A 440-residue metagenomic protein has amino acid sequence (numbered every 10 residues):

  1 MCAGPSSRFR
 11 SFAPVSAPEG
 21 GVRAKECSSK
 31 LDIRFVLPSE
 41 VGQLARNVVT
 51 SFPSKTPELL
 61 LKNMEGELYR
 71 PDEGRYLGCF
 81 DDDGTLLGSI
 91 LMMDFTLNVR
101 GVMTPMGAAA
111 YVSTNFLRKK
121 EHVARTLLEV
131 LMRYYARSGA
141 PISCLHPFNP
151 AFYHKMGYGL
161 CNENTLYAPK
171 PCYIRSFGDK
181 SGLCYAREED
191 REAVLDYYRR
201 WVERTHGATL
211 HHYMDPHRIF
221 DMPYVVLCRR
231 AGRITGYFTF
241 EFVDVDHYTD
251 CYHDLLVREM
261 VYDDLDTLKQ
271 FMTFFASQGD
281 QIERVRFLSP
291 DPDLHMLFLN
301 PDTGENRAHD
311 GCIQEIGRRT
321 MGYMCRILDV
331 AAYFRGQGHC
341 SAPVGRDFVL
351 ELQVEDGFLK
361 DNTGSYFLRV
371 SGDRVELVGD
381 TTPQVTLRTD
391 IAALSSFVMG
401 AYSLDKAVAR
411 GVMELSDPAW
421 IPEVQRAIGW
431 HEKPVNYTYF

Functional and structural regions predicted by a protein language model:
R8-F12, E19-D94, G101-A108, I174-Y213 (+2 more regions): Short amphipathic alpha-helix that is part of the acyltransferase structural core
A109-K119, D254-D264, A393: A short, internal acetyl-CoA/4′-phosphopantetheine-binding micro-motif in the GNAT/acyltransferase core
Y111-T114, K120-R133, L265-A276: Conserved acetyl-CoA-binding loop-helix of GNAT-fold acetyltransferases
R137-P141, P147-T165, Q270, P292-A308: Conserved active-site alpha-helix within GNAT-family acetyltransferase domains
L160-R258, L265-K269, T273-Q278, E283-F287 (+2 more regions): Amide-forming acyltransferase catalytic core, primarily the GNAT-like/NAT-type and related acyltransferase folds
F275-G372, A427-I428: Acidic, aliphatic-rich amphipathic alpha-helical segments
G379-F440: C-terminal interaction segments
